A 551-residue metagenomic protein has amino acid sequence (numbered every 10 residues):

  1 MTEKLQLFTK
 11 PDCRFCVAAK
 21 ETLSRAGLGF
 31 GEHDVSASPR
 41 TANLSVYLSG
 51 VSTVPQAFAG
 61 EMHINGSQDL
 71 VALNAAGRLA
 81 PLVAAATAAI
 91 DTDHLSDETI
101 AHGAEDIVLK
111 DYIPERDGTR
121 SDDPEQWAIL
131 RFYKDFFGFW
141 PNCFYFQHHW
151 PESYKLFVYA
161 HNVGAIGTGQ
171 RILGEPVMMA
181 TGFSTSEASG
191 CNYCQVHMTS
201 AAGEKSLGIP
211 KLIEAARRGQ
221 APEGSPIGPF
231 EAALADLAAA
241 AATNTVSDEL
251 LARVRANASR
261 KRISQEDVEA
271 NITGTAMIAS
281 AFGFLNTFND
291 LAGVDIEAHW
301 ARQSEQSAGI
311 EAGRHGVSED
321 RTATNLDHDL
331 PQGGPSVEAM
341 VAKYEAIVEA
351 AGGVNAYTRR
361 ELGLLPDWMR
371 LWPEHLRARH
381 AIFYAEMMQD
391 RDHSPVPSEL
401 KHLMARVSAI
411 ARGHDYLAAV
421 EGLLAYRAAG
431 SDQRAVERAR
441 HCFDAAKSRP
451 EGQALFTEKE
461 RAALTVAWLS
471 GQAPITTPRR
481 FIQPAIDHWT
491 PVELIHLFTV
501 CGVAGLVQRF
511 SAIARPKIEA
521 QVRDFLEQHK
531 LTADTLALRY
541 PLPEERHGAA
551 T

Functional and structural regions predicted by a protein language model:
M1-H33: Local sequence-structure signature of Cys/Sec-based thiol-disulfide redox active-site neighborhoods
K10-E21, S189-H197, D415-L417: Conserved redox-active cysteine motifs that mediate thiol-disulfide chemistry, especially di-cysteine Cys-X(1-2)-Cys
K20-L28, V196-I213, V420-V436: Iron-sulfur (Fe-S) cluster-binding segments and ferredoxin-like electron-carrier domains, especially [2Fe-2S]
D34-S52, R78-L82: Thioredoxin-like thiol-disulfide oxidoreductase module
A59-A89: Non-catalytic, surface beta->alpha helical segment in thiol-disulfide oxidoreductase systems
I90-V177, S225, I296-L400, R523-T551: Secretory/endomembrane lumenal or extracellular ectodomains immediately following the signal peptide
N142-Y145, E175-A188, N271-A276, G363-R370 (+3 more regions): Alpha-helical scaffold segments that form or flank carboxylate-/histidine-based iron centers
R253, E269-H315, F481, P491-R539: Preference for long, well-ordered alpha-helical segments
